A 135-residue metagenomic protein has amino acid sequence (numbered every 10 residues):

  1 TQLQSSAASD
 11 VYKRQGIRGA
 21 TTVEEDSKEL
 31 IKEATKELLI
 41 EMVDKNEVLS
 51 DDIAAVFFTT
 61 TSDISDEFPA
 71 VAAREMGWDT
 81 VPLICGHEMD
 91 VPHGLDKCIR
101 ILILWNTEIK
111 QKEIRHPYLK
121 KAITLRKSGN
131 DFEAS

Functional and structural regions predicted by a protein language model:
T1-Y12: Single conserved hydrophobic/aromatic residue that forms the stacking wall/gate of nucleotide- or nucleobase-binding
K13-K28: Generic N-terminal amphipathic, Lys/Arg-enriched alpha-helix
I17-A20, A54-T60, L102: Short glycine-rich or small-residue beta-strand-to-loop segments that form or flank ligand, phosphate, metal/Fe-S
L30-N46: Short, well-ordered amphipathic alpha-helical segments that serve as non-catalytic structural scaffolds within diverse
N46-D52, D131-S135: Flexible, glycine/charged-enriched surface loops at secondary-structure junctions
T61-E75: Short glycine/threonine-rich loop-to-helix capping motif typified by GTGT followed within a few residues by an Asp-Pro
G77-D90: Active-site cofactor/substrate anionic-group-binding motifs, chiefly glycine- and Lys/Arg-rich phosphate-binding loops
E88-R126: C-terminal edge-of-domain segments
